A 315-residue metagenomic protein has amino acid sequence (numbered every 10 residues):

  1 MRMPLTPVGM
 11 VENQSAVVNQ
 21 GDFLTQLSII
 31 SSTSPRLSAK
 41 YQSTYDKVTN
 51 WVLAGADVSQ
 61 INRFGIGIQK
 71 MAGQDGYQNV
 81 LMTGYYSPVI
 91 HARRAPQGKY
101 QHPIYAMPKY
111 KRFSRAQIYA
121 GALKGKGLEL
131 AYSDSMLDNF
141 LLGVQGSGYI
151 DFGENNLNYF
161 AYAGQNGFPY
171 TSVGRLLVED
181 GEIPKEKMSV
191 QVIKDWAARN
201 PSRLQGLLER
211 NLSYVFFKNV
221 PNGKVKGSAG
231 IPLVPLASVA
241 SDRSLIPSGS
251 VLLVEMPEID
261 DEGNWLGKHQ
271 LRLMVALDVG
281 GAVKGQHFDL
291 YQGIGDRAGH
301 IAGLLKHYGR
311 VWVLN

Functional and structural regions predicted by a protein language model:
M1-N315: Solvent-exposed, well-ordered loop and adjacent helix/strand elements within mature globular domains that form
